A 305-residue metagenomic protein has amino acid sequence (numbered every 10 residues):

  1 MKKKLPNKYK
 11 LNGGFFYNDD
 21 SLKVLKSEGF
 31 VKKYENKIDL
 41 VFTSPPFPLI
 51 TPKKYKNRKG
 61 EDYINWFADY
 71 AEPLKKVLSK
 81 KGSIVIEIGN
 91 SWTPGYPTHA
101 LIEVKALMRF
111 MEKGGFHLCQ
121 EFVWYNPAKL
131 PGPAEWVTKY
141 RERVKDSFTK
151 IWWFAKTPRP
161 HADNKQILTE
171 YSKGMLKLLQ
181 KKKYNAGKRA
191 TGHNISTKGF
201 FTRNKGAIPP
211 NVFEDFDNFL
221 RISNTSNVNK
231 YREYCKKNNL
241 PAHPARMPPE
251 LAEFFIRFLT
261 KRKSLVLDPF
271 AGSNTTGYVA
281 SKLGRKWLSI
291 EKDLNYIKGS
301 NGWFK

Functional and structural regions predicted by a protein language model:
K2-G299, K305: Core catalytic lobe of class I
